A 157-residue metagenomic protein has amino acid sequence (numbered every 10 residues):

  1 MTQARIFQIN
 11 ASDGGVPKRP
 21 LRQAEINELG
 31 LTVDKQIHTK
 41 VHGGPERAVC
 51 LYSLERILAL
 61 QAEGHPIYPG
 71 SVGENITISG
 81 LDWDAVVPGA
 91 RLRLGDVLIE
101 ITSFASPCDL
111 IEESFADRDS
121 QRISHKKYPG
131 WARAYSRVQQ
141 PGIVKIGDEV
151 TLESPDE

Functional and structural regions predicted by a protein language model:
M1-E157: Metal-cofactor-dependent catalytic cores
